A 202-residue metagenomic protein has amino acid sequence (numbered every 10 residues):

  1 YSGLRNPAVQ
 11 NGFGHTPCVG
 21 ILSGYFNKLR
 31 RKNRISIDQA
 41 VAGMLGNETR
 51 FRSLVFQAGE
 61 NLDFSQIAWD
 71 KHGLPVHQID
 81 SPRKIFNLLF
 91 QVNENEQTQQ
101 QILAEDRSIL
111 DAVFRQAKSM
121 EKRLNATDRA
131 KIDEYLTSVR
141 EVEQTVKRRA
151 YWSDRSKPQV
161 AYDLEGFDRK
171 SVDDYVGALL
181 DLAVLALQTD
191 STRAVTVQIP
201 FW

Functional and structural regions predicted by a protein language model:
Y1-W202: Ligand-binding pockets and gating/stacking loops
